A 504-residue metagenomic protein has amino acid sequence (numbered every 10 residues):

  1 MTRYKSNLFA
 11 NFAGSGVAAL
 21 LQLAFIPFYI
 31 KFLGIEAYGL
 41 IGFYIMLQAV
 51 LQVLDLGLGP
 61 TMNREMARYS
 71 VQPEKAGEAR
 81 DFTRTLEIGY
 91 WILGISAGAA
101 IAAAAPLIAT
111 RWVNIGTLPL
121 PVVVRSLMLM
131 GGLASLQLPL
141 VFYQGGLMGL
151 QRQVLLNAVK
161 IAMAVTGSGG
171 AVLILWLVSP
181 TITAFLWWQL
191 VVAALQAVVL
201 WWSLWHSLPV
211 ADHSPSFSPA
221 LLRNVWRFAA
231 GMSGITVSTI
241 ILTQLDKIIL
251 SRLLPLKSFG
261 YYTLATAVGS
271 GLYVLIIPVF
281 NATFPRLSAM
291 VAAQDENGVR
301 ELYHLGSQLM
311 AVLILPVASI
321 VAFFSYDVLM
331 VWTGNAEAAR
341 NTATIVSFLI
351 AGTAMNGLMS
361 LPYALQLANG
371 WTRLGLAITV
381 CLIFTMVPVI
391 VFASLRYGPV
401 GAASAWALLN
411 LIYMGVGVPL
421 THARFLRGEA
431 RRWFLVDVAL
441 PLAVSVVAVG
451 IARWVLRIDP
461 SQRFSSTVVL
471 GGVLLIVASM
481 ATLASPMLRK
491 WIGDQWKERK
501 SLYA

Functional and structural regions predicted by a protein language model:
M1-L23, G77-I88, V122-V124, P215-I235 (+1 more regions): N-terminal membrane topogenesis motif
M1-Y4, I182-L186, L200-T243, R286 (+2 more regions): Interhelical loop/hinge segments that connect adjacent transmembrane helices in multipass membrane
R3-R68, G89, I95-A102, L133 (+5 more regions): Signature of the first transmembrane helix
Y4-K5, S135-K160, T183, I350-L382: Membrane-interface junctions at transmembrane-helix termini in multi-pass inner-membrane proteins
L56-Q72, G149, L208-V210, A265 (+2 more regions): Helix-loop junctions and terminal segments of transmembrane helices in multi-pass membrane transport/translocation
A105-L129, V321-T353, S461: Interfacial segments at transmembrane-helix termini and the short loops linking adjacent helices
M128, N157-S207, R227-F228, T266 (+3 more regions): Hydrophobic alpha-helical transmembrane segments
G450-A504: Membrane-proximal transmembrane or re-entrant/amphipathic helices at the cytosolic face
